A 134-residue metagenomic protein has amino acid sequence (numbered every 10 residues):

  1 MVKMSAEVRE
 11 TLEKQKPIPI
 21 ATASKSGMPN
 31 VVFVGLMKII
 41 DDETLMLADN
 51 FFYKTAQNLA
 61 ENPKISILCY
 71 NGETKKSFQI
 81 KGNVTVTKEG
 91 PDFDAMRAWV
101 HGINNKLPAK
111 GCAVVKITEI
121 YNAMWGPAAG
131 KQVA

Functional and structural regions predicted by a protein language model:
M1-A134: Binding-site signature for planar aromatic cofactors or substrates
